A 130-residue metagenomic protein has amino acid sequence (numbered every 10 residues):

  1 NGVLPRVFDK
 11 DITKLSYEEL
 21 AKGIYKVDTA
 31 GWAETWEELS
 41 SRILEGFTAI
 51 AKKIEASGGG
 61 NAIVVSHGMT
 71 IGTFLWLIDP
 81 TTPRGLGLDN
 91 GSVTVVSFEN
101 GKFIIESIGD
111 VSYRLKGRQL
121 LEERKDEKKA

Functional and structural regions predicted by a protein language model:
N1-L44, S107-I108, Q119, K129: Phosphate-handling substructures
G2-I12, K52-G60, L75-A130: Acidic, low-complexity terminal tails and accessory targeting/binding regions of phosphate-metabolizing enzymes
E37, S41, V65, G87-N90: Short, well-ordered coil↔helix boundary/capping segments
I43, F47-I54: A long, amphipathic alpha-helix that forms part of the scaffold/cap immediately adjacent to metal-dependent active
G58-G68: Generic beta-sheet signal
T70-G72: Short, active-site-adjacent cap segments at secondary-structure transitions
